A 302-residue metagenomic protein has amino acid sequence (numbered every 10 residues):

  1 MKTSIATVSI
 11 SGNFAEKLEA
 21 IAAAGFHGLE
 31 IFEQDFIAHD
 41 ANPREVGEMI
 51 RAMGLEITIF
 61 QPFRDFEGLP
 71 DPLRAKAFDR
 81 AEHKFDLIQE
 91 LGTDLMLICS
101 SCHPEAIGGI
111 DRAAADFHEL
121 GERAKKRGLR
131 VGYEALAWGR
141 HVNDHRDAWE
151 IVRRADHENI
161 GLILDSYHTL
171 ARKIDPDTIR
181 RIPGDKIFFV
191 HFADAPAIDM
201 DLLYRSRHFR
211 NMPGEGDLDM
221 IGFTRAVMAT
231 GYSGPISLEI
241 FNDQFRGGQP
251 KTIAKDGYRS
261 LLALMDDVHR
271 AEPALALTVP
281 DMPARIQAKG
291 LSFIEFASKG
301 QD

Functional and structural regions predicted by a protein language model:
M1-F14, L291: Boundary/entry segment of secreted carbohydrate-active catalytic domains
K2-S4, G28-E30, G54-Q61, D94-L97 (+5 more regions): Structural preference for beta-strand elements that scaffold enzyme active sites
I5, I21, L29, I50 (+9 more regions): Conserved, mostly hydrophobic/aromatic
A6-I10, F32-Q34, P62-D65, S101-H103 (+4 more regions): Active-site beta-loop-alpha junctions enriched in small/polar residues
N13-E16, E56, E67-L162, A171 (+1 more regions): Active-site acidic/histidine proton-transfer and metal-coordination neighborhood in alpha/beta enzyme cores
L18-A23, A38-Q61, E82-G92, A115-K126 (+3 more regions): Acidic (Asp/Glu)-rich catalytic clusters
G28-L29, E119-D217: Acidic/histidine-rich catalytic cores of soluble enzymes
D35, E295-D302: Core segments of cupin and vicinal oxygen chelate
